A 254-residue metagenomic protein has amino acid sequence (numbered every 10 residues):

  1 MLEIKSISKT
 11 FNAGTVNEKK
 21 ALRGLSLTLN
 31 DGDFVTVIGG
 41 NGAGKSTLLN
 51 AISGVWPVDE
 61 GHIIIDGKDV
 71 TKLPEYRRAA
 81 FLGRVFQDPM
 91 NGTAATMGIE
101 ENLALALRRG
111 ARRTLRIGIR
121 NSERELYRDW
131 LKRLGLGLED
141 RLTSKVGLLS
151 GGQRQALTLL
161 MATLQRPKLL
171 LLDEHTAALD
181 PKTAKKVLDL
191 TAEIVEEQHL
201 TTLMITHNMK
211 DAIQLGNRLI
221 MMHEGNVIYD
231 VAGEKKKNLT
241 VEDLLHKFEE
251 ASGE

Functional and structural regions predicted by a protein language model:
M1, T10-G24, P74: A short, flexible loop at the N-terminus of ABC-type nucleotide-binding domains that lies
T15, K19, P57, D69-G83 (+4 more regions): ABC ATPase NBD coupling module
I38-G40: The feature captures the beta-strand-to-loop junction immediately N-terminal to the Walker
S53: Helix-to-loop junction immediately C-terminal to a conserved catalytic motif
G61-D69, Y229-V231: Conserved ABC transporter NBD signature motif
A162-T163: ABC ATPase C-loop
T206-H207: H-loop/switch region of ABC-family ATPase nucleotide-binding domains
N226-E249: Conserved beta-strand-loop-alpha-helix hinge in the C-terminal portion of ABC ATPase nucleotide-binding domains
